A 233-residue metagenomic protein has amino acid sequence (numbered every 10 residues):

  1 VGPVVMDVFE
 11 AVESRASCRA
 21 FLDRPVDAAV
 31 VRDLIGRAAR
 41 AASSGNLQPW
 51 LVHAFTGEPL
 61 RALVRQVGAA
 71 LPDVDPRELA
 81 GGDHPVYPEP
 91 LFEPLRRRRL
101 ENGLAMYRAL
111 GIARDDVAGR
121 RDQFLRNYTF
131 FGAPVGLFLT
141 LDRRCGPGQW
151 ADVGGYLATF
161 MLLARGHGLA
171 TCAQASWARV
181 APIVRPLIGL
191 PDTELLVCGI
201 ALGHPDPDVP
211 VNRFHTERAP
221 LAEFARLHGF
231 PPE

Functional and structural regions predicted by a protein language model:
V1-E233: Acidic, surface-exposed loops and disordered segments
